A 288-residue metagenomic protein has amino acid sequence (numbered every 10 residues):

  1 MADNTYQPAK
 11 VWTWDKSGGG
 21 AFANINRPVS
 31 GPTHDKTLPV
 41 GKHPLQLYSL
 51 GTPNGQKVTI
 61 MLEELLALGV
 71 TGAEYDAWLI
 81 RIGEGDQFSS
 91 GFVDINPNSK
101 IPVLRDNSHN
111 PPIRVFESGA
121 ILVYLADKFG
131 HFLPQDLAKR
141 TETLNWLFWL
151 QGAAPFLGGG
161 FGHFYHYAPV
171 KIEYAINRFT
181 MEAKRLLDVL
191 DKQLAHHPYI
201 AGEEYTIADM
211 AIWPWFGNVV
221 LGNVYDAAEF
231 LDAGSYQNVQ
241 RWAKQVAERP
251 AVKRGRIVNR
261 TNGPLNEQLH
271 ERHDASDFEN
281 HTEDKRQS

Functional and structural regions predicted by a protein language model:
M1-N177, M181-K184, H281-S288: GST-like domain detector, emphasizing the conserved glutathione-binding G-site in the N-terminal thioredoxin-like
A2-D3, L125, P134, A138 (+1 more regions): GST-like fold's C-terminal all-alpha helical module
A21-A23, R260-S288: Acidic/histidine-enriched, glycine/proline-rich intrinsically disordered or flexible terminal extensions
R81, I207, N259: Short, solvent-exposed turn/loop segments enriched in Gly/Ser/Thr/Pro and often Arg
D94, E248, I257-V258: Phosphate-coordinating loops and pocket residues in cytosolic domains that bind phosphorylated ligands
K253-R254: C-terminal anion-handling pockets and recognition modules
